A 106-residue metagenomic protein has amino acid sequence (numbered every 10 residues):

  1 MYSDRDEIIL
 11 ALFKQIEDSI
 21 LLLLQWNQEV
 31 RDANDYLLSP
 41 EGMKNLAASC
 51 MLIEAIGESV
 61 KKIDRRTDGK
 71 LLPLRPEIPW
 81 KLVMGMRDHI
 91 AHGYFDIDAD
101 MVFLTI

Functional and structural regions predicted by a protein language model:
M1-I106: Solvent-exposed interaction patches of small proteins and small membrane subunits
